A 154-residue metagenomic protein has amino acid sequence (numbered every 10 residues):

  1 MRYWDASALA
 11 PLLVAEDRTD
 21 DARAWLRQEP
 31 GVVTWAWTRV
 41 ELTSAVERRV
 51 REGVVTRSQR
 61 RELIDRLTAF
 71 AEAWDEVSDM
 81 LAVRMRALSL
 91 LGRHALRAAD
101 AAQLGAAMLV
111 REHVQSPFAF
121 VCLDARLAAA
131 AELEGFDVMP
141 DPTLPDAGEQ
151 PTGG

Functional and structural regions predicted by a protein language model:
M1, G105, L109-G154: Acidic, PIN/NYN-like endoribonuclease modules and their adjacent C-terminal/linker elements
M1-T38, R49-E62, D146-Q150: Short, well-structured N-terminal submotif of metal-dependent ribonuclease cores
D5, R18, L42, V83-R84 (+1 more regions): N-terminal alpha-helical segment
A10-T19, E76-V77, F120, E132-V138: Short, contiguous hydrophobic alpha-helices characteristic of membrane insertion segments
A24, R57-E76, H94, A128-D137 (+1 more regions): Anionic, Ser/Thr-rich low-complexity intrinsically disordered regions
V40-G92: Active-site-proximal, substrate-binding regions of enzyme catalytic domains and RNA-binding/basic surfaces
W74-R126: Active-site neighborhoods of divalent-metal-dependent phosphate/nucleic-acid chemistry enzymes
